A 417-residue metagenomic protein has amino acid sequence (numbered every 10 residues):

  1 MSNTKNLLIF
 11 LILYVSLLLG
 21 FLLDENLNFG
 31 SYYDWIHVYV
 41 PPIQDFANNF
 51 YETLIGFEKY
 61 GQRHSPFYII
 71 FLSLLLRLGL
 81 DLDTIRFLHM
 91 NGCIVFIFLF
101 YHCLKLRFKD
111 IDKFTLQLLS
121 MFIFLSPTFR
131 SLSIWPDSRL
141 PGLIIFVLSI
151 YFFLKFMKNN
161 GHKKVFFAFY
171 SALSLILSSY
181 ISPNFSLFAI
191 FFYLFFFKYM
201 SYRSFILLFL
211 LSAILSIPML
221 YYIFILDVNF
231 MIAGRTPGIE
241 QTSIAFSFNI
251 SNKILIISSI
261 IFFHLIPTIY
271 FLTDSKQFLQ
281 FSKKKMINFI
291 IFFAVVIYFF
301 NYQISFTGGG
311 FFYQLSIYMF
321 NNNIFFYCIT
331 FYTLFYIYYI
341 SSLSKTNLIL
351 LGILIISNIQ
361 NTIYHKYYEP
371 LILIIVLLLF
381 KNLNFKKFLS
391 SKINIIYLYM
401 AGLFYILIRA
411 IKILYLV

Functional and structural regions predicted by a protein language model:
D24-D34, N49-I70, R77, L82-C93: Membrane-proximal lumenal/periplasmic loop motifs of glycosylation machinery
T84-K109, L148, F152: Transmembrane-helix motifs of polytopic, lipid-linked glycan transferases
L99-H102, P141-N160, Y170-L173, A189 (+1 more regions): Specific aromatic-rich, kink-prone transmembrane helix
F100-L125, L143-I144: Transmembrane-helix signature of polytopic, membrane-embedded enzymes that assemble or transfer cell-envelope glycans
S120, V165-P183, A189-L194, L211-L215 (+1 more regions): Membrane-interface alpha helices of multi-pass inner-membrane proteins
S131-P141, Y364-H365: Short acidic/glycine- and proline-prone juxtamembrane loop motifs at membrane-interface regions of multi-pass membrane
L143, P183-F196, K366-L371: Transmembrane-embedded, aromatic-rich helix segments that form part of the hydrophobic channel/pocket engaging
P183, F195, Y199-F311, Y405-L416: Membrane-lumen/periplasm interface segments of specific transmembrane helices in polyprenyl phosphate-linked
